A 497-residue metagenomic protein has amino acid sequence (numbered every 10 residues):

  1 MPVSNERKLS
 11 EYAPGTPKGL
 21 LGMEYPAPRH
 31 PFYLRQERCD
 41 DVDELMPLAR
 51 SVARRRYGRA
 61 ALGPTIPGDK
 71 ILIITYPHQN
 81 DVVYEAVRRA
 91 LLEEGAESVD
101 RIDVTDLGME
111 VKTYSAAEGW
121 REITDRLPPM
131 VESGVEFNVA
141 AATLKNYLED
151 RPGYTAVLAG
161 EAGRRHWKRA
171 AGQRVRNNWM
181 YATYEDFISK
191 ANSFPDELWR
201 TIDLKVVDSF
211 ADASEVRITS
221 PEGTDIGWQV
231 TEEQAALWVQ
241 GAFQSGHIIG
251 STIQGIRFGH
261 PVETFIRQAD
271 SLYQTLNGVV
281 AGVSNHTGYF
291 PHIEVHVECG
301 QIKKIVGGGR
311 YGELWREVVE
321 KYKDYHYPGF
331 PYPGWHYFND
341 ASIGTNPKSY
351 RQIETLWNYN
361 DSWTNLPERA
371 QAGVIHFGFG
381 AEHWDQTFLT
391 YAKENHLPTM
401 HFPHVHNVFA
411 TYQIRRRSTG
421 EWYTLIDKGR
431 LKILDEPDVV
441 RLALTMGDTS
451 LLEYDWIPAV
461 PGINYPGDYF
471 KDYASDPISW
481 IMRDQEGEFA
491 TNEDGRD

Functional and structural regions predicted by a protein language model:
P2-T287, E298, R416, I426-D497: Active-site bordering "gate/hinge" segments that shape substrate access to catalytic or cofactor-binding pockets
D208-E215, P291, H404-T411: A short, compositionally biased
A211, P221, Y273-T275, G334-H336 (+2 more regions): A generic structural signal for short, non-catalytic loop/turn and secondary-structure boundary residues
V216, I226, G278, H336-A341 (+2 more regions): A broad, low-specificity signal marking well-ordered, structured residues that form hydrophobic/aromatic
G288-Y289, K304-F388, T445-G462: Dual-mode signal for accessory low-complexity, basic/Gly-rich regions
E294-V295: Hard-cation-handling environments
S362-Y465, Y469: Internal helix-turn-beta structural module
